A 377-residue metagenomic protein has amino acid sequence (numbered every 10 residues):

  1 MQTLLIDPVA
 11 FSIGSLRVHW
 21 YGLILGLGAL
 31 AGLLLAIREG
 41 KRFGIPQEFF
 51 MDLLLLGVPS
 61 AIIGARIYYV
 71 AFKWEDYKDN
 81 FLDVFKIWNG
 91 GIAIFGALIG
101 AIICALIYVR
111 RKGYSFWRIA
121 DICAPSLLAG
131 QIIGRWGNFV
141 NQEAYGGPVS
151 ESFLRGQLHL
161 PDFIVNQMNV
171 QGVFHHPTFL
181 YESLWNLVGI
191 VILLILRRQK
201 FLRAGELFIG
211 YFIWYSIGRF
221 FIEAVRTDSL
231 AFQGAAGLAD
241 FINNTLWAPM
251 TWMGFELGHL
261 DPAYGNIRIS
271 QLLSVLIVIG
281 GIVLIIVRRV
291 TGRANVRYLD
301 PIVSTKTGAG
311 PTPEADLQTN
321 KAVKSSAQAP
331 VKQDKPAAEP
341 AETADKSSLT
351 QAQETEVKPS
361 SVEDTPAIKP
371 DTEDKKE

Functional and structural regions predicted by a protein language model:
M1-A352, T365-E377: A feature for loop-to-transmembrane-helix boundaries and adjacent hydrophobic helices in multi-pass integral membrane
